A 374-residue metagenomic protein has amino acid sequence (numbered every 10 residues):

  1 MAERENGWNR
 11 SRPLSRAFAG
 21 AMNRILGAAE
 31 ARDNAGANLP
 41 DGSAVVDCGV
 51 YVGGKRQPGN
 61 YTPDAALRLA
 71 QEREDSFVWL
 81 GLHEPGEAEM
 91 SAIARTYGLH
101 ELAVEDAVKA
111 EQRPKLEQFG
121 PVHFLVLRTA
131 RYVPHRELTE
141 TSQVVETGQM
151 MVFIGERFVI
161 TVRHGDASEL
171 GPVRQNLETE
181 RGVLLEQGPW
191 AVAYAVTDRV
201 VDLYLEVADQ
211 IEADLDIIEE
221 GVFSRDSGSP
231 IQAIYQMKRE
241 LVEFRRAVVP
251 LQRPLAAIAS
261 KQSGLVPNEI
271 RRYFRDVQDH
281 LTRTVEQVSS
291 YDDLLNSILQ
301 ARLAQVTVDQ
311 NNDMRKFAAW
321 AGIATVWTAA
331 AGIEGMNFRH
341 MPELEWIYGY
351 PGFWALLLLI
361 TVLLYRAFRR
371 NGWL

Functional and structural regions predicted by a protein language model:
M1-P267, Y273-D276, H280-S290, W373-L374: Peripheral, non-transmembrane regulatory/ligand-interaction domains of membrane transport proteins
A2-R16, D279-L374: Hydrophobic alpha-helical transmembrane segments and their immediately adjacent juxtamembrane loops
A259-R271, L295-V306: Long amphipathic alpha-helical coiled-coil segments
